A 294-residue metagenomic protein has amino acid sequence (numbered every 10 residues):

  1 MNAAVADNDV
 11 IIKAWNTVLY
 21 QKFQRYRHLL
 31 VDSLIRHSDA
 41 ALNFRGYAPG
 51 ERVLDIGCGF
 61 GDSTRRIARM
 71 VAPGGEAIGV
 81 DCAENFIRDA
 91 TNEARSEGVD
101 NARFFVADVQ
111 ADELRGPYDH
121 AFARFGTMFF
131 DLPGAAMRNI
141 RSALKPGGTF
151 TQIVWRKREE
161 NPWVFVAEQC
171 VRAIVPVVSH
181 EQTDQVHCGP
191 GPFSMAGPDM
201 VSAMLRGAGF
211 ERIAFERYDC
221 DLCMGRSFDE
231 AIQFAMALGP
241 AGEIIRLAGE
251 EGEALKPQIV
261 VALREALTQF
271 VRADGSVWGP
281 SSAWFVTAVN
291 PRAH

Functional and structural regions predicted by a protein language model:
N2-E51, D62-R66, D89: Conserved class I S-adenosyl-L-methionine
A3-A4, I12-W15, Y26-R27, V31-L34 (+2 more regions): Conserved Class I S-adenosyl-L-methionine
R52-D112, A135: Class I SAM-dependent methyltransferase SAM/SAH-binding core
V71, A94, V171, L267 (+1 more regions): Conserved hydrophobic residues forming the short capping helix/wall of the S-adenosyl-L-methionine
A72, F130-D131, L144-P146: Helix-to-beta-strand junctions that scaffold the AdoMet/dcAdoMet cofactor pocket in Class I SAM-dependent enzymes
Q110-A121: A short acidic, Gly/Pro-enriched loop at the edge of an enzyme's catalytic core that lines a small-molecule cofactor
D119-G134, R156: A short SAM/SAH-binding and catalytic strip from SAM-dependent methyltransferases
G134, K145, T149-R226, G242: Conserved catalytic/acceptor-binding region of the Class I
